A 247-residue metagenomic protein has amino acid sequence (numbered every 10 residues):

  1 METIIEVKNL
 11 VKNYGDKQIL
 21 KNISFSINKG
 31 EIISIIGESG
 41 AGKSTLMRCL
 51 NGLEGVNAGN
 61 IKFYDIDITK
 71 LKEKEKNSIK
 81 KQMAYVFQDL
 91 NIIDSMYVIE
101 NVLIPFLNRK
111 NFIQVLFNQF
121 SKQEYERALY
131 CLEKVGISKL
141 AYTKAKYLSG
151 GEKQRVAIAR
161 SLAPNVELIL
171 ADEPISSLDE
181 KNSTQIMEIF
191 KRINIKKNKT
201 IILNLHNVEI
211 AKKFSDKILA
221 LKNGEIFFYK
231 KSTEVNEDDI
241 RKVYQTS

Functional and structural regions predicted by a protein language model:
N51: Helix-to-loop junction immediately C-terminal to a conserved catalytic motif
G59-D67, I79: Conserved ABC transporter NBD signature motif
D67, Q114-K139: Conserved ABC ATPase "signature" region
K144-L148, E152: Conserved ABC ATPase signature
I169-D172: Catalytic Walker B motif of ABC-type/P-loop ATPase nucleotide-binding domains
E180-N182: Helix N-cap at the start of a conserved alpha-helix in ABC-type nucleotide-binding domains
